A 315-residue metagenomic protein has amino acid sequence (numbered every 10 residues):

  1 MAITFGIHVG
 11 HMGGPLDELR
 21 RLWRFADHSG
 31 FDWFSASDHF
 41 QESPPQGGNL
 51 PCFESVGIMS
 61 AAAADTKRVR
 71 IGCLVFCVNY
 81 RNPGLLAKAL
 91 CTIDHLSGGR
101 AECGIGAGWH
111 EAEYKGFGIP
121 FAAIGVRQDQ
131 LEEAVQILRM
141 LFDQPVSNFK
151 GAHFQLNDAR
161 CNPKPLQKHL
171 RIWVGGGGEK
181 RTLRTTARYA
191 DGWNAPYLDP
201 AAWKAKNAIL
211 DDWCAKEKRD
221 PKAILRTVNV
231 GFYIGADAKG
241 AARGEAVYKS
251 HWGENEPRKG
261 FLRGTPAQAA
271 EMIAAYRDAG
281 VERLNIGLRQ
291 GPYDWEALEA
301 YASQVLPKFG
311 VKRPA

Functional and structural regions predicted by a protein language model:
M1-A315: Active-site-adjacent structural elements that line small-molecule/cofactor binding pockets in enzymes
